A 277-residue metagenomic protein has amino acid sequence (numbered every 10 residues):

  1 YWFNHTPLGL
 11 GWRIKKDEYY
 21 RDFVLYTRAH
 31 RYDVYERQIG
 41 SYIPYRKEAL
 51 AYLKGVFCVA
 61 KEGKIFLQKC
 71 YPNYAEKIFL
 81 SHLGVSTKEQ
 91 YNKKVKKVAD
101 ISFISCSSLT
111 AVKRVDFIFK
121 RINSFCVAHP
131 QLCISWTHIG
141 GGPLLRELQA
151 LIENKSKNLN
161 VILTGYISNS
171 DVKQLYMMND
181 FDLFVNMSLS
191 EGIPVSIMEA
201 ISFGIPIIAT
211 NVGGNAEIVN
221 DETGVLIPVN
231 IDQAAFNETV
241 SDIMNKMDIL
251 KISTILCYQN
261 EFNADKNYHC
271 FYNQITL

Functional and structural regions predicted by a protein language model:
V24-H30, E48-Y91: Donor nucleotide-sugar binding/catalytic pocket of nucleotide-sugar-dependent glycosyltransferases
F57, V85, K94-S124, W136-T137: Conserved donor-binding/catalytic core segment of Leloir-type glycosyltransferases
K93, I231, N245-T276: A charged, aromatic-enriched C-terminal amphipathic alpha-helix characteristic of glycosyltransferases across folds
Q149-K173: Nucleotide-activated donor-binding/catalytic signature segment of Leloir-type glycosyltransferases, i.e., the conserved
K173, P194, M198-S202, A216-E217: Short alpha-helical segment that forms part of, or immediately flanks, the ligand-binding pocket in carbohydrate-active
M187-L189: Aromatic "clamp/platform" in nucleotide-sugar-dependent glycosyltransferases that forms part of the donor/acceptor
P206-A209: Short hydrophobic beta-strand element within catalytic cores of glycosyltransferases and related nucleotide-activated
A216-D242: Change "using UDP/GDP/dTDP sugars" to "using nucleotide sugars
